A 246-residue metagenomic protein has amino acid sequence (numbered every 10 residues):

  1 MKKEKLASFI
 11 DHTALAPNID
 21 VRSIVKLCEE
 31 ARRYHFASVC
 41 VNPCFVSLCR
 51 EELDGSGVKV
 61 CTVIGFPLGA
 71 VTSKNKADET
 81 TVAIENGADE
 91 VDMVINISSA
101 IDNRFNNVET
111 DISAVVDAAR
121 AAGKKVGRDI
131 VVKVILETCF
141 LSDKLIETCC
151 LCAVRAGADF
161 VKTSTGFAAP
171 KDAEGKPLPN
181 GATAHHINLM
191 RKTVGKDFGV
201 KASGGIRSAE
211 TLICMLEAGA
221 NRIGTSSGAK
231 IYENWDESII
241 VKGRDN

Functional and structural regions predicted by a protein language model:
K3-Y34, V46-V200, S208-E233, V241-N246: Alpha/beta enzyme core
S38-F45: N-terminal low-complexity or amphipathic/hydrophobic leaders
E237: Conserved P-loop NTPase nucleotide-binding/switch module
